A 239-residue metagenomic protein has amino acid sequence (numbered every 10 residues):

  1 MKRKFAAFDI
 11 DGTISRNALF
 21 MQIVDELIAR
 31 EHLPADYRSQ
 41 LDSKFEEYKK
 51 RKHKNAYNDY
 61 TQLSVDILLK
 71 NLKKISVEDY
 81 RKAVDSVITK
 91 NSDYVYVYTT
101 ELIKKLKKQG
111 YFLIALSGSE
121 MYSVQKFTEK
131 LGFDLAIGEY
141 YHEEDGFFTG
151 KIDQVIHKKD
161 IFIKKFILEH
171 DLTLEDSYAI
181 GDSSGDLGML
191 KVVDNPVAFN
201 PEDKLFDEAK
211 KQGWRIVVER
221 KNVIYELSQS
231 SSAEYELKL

Functional and structural regions predicted by a protein language model:
K2-F5, K82-A83, T89-L239: C-terminal cap/substrate-recognition subdomain and adjoining C-terminal extension of metal-dependent phosphatase-like
K2-M21, L190: Asp-based phosphoryl-transfer active-site loop
A6, D25, S64-I67: Short, functionally important structural connectors and interaction interfaces within domains
L19-F20, H32-K105: A metal-dependent, Asp-based hydrolase signature
Q22, E26, F162-K165: Alpha-helical scaffold segments in soluble metabolic enzymes
V24-A35, L205-D207: A short, polar/charged loop-to-alpha-helix boundary motif
